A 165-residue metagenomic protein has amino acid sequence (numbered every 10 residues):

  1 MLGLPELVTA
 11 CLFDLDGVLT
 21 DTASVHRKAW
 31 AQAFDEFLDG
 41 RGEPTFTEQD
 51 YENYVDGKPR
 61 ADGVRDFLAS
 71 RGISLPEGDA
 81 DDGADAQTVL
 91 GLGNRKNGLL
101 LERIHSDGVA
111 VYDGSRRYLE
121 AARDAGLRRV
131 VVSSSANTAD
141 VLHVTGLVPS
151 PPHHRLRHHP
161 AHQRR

Functional and structural regions predicted by a protein language model:
M1-G3: A short, basic/flexible loop-to-alpha-helix module at the beginning of a structural domain
P5-L15, L19-Y112: N-terminal helical cap/lid subdomain that shapes the substrate entry/recognition surface in HAD-like hydrolases
L12-L15, L19, L119, L142 (+1 more regions): Generic leucine side-chain signal with a strong bias for well-ordered alpha-helical environments
G114-A125: Catalytic-core regions built around general acid/base machinery
L127, V132, A136-R165: Substrate-recognition "cap/lid" segment bordering the active-site pocket of phosphatases
